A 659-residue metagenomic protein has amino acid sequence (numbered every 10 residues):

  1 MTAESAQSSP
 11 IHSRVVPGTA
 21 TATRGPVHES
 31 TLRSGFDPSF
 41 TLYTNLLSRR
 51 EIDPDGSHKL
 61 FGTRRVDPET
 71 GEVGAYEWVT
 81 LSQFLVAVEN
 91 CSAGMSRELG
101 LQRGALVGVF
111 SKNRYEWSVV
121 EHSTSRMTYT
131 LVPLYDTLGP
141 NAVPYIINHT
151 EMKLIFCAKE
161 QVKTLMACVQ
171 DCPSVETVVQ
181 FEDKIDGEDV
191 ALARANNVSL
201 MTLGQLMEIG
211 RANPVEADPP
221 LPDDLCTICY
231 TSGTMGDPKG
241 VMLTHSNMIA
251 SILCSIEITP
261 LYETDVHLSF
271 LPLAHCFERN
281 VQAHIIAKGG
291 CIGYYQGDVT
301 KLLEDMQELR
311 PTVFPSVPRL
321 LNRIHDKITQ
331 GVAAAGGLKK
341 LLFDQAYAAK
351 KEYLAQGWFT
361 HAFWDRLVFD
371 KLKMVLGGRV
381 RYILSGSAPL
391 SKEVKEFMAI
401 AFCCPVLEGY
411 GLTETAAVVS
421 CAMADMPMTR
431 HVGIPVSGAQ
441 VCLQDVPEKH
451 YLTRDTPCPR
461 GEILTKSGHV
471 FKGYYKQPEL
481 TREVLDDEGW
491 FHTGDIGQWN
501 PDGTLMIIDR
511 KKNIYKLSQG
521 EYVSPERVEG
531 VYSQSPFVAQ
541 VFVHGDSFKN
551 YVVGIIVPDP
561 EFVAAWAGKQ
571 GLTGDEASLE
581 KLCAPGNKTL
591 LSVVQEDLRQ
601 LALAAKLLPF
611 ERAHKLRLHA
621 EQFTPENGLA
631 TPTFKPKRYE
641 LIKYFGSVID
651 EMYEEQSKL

Functional and structural regions predicted by a protein language model:
M1-V16, R126-E208, R599: Structural core segment of the AMP-binding/adenylate-forming
E4-I11, F36-V66, V86-N90, K606 (+1 more regions): A short N-terminal helical cap/helix-turn-helix that marks the beginning of AMP-binding/adenylate-forming
S34-P38, S57-H122, G139-P144, T202-G204 (+1 more regions): Conserved AMP-binding/adenylate-forming core of the ANL superfamily
K59, Q180, N197-M201, Q205-Y230 (+2 more regions): Conserved pre-ATP/AMP-binding loop-to-beta segment of ANL
W78-S82, C226-I252: Conserved AMP-binding A3 loop
I249-V266, L273-R366, R379, A401: Conserved AMP-binding/adenylation subdomain of ANL enzymes
K449-L517: Conserved ATP-binding/catalytic segment of the ANL
Q540-F542, Q595-L659: Conserved C-terminal "lid"/linker of ANL adenylate-forming enzymes
